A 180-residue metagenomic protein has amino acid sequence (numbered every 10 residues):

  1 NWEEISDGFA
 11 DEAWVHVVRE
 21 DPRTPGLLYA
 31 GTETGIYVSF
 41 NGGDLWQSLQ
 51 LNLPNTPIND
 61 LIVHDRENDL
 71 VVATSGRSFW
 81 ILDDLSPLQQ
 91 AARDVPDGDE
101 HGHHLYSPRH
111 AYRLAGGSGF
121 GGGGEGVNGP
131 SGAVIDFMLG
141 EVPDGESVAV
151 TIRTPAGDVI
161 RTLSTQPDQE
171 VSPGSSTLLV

Functional and structural regions predicted by a protein language model:
N1-G123, P130-A133: Beta-propeller blade termini and top-face loops
L28, Q89, G145-S147, I160: Short acidic, gly/pro-rich beta-turn/loop elements at beta-sheet edges and active-site/ligand-binding grooves
H110, L139-E141, P167: Short, flexible loop/turn elements at secondary-structure junctions
L114-A149, R153-T154, D158: Contiguous beta-strand segments within globular domains
T154-V180: Exoplasmic/lumenal beta-rich domain surfaces
